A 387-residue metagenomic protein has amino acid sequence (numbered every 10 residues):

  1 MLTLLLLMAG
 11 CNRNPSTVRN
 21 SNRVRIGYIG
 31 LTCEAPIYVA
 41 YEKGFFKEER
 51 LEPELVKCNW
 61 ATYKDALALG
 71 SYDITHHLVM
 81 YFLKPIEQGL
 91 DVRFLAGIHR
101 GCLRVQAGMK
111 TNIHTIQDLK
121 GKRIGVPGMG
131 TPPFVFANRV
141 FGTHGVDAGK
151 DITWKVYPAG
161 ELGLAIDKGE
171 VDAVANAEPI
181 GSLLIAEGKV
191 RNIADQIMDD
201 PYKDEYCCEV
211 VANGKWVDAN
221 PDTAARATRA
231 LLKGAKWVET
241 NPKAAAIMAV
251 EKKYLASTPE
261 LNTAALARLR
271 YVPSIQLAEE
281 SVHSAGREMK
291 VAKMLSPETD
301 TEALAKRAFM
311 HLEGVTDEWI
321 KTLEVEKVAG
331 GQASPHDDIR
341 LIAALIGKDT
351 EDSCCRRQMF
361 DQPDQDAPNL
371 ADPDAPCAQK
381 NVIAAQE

Functional and structural regions predicted by a protein language model:
M1-L2: Sec-dependent signal peptide recognition, specifically the positively charged N-region followed immediately by
M8-G10: C-terminal motif of bacterial Sec signal peptides marking the signal peptidase cleavage site
N12-N14: Bacterial signal peptide processing site
S16-A159, A165, D172-E178, K189-D195 (+3 more regions): Short, glycine-/small- and polar/acidic-enriched structural segments that line small-molecule recognition paths
E48, M198-K203, R270-E279: Short, solvent-exposed loop/beta-turn-alpha elements that line the ligand-binding surface or hinge of extracytoplasmic
V79-M80, G160-K252: Pocket-lining segment of extracytoplasmic ligand-binding domains
D218-T299: Secondary-structure end/capping motifs
K290-A378, V382-E387: Conserved C-terminal helix/tail region of periplasmic/extracytoplasmic solute-binding proteins
